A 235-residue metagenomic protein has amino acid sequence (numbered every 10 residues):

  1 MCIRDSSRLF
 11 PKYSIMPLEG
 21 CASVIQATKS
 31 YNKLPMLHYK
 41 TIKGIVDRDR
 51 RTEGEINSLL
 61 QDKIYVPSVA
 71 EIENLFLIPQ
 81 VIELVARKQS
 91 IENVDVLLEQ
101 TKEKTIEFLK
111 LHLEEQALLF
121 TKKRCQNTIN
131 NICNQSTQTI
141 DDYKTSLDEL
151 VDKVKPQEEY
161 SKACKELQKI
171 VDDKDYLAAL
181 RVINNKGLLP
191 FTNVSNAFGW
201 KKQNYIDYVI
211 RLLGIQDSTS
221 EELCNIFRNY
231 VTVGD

Functional and structural regions predicted by a protein language model:
R4-E71, A86: Conserved helicase/translocase motor-coupling segment
P11-S14, E92, Q216: Short coil/loop linkers at secondary-structure junctions
L34-L37, V94-L98, F198, I215-Q216: Short, surface-exposed loop and linker segments with low hydrophobicity and enrichment for Pro/Ser/Thr
D47, R51, S58-K165: Activity-critical C-terminal alpha-helical subdomain
I132-D235: Extended, basic/helix-rich recognition subdomains
